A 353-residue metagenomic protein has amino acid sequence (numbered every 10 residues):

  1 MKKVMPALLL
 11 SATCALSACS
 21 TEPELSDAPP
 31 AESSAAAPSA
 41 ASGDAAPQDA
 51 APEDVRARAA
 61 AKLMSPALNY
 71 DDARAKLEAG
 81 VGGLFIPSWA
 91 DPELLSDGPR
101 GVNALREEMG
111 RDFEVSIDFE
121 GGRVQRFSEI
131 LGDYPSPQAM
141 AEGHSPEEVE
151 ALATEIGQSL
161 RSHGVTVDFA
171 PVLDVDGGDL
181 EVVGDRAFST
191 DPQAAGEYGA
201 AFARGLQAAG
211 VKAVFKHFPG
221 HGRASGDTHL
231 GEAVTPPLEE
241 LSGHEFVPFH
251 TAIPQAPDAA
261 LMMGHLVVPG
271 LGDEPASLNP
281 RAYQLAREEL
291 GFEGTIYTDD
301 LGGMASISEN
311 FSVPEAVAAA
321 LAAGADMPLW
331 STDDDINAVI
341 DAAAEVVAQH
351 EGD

Functional and structural regions predicted by a protein language model:
M1-S11: N-terminal export and membrane-targeting signals
C14-A18: C-terminal motif of bacterial Sec signal peptides marking the signal peptidase cleavage site
E22-P23, D27-I117, G122-R126: N-terminal hydrophobic targeting/anchoring segments and the immediately downstream early-domain regions of hydrolases
A60-A67, G82-I86, F113-G121, V167-P171 (+4 more regions): Hydrophobic faces of well-ordered beta-strands that scaffold small-molecule active sites in alpha/beta enzyme cores
A67-L77, V149-S159, F246-F249, S312-A319: Short, acidic/polar
E93-N103, E197-G352: Second-shell residues forming the walls of enzyme active-site clefts
L94-P99, E142-E155, Q193-E197: Glycine-rich anion/phosphate-binding loops
R106-G132, V149-V175, A195, G199-P219: Glycine-rich, aromatic-flanked loop segments that form ligand/cofactor-binding clefts across common enzyme folds
